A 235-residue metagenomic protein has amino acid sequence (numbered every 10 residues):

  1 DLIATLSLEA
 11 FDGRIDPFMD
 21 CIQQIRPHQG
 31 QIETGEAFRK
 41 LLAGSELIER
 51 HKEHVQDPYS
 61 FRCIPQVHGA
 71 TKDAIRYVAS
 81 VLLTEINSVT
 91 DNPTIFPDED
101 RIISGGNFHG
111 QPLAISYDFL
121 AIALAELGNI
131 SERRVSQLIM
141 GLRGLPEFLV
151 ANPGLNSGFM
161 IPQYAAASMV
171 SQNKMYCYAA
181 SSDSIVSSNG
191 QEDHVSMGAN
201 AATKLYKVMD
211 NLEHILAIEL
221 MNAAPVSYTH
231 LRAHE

Functional and structural regions predicted by a protein language model:
D1-T34, A201-K204, V208-I215, E219-V226: Mobile "lid/hinge" segments at catalytic clefts and subdomain interfaces of large enzymes
I3, E85, Q172: Mid-sequence acidic-hydrophobic segments that form the walls of catalytic/ligand-binding cavities or oligomerization
L8-N129: Accessory "access/gating" subregions that flank catalytic or transport cores
L113-Y228: C-terminal catalytic subdomain
T229-E235: Conserved small/polar residues in nucleotide/adenosyl-binding loops
